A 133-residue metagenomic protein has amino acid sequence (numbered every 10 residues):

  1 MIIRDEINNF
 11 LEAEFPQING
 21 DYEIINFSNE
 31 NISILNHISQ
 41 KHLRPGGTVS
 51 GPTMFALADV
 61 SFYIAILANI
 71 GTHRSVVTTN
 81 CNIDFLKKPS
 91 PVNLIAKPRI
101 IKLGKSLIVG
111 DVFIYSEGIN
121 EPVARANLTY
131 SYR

Functional and structural regions predicted by a protein language model:
M1-L35, Q40-K41: Non-catalytic linker/capping segments at the edges of enzyme domains
G20, E30-I32, G51, S75-C81 (+3 more regions): A generic structural signal for short beta-strands and their flanking turns/coil linkers
N36-I38, F85, Y132: Hydrophobic residues in beta-strands and at strand termini
S39-L57: A conserved, well-ordered hydrophobic junction motif at loop->secondary-structure transitions
P52-T72: Active-site helix/loop of acyl-thioester processing domains in fatty-acid/polyketide metabolism, spanning hotdog-fold
A65-I95, I100: Hydrophobic beta-strand-centered segment that forms part of the acyl-chain substrate-binding groove
P89-P91, I95, I101-R133: HotDog/MaoC-like acyl-thioester-processing domains
